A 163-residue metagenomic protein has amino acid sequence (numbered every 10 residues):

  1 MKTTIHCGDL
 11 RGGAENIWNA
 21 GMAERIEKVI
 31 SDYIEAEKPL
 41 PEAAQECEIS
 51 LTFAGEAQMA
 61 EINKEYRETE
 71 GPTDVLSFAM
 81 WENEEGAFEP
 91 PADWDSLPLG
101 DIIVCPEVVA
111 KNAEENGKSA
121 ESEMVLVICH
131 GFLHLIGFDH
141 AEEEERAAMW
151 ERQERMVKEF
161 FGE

Functional and structural regions predicted by a protein language model:
M1-V125, L133-E163: An acidic/histidine-cluster motif and surrounding catalytic segment that typifies divalent-metal-assisted enzyme active
